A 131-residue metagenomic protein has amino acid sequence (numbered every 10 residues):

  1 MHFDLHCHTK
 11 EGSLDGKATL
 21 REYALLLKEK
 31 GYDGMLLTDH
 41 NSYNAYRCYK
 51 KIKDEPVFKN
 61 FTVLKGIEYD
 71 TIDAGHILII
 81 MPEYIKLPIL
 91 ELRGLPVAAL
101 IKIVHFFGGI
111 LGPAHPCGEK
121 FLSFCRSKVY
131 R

Functional and structural regions predicted by a protein language model:
M1-I72: An N-terminally biased module of ancient metal coordination in phosphate/nucleic-acid-related enzymes
H2, C7-D15, Y46, M81-R131: Domain-core and long-helix interface of multi-subunit machines
K59, I72-I77, F106-G109: Beta-strand-turn-beta hairpins that frame and shape the catalytic cleft of phosphate-ester-processing enzymes
L64, L78-I80: Residues in well-ordered beta-strands of folded domains
